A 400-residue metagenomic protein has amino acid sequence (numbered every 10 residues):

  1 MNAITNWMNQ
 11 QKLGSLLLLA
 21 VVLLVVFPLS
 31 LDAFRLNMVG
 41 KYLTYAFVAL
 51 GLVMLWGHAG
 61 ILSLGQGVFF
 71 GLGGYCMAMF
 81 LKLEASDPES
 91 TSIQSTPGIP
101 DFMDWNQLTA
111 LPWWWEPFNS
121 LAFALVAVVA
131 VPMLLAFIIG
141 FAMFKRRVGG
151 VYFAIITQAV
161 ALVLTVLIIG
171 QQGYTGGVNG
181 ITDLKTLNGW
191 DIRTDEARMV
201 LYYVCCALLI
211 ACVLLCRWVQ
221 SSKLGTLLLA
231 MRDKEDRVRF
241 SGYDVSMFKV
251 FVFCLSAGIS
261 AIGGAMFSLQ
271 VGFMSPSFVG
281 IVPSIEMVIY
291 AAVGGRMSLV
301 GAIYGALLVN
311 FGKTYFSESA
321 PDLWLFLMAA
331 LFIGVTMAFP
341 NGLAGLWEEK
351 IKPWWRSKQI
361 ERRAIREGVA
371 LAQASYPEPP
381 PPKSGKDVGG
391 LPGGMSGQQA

Functional and structural regions predicted by a protein language model:
M1-A400: Transmembrane alpha-helices and adjacent helix-loop boundaries
